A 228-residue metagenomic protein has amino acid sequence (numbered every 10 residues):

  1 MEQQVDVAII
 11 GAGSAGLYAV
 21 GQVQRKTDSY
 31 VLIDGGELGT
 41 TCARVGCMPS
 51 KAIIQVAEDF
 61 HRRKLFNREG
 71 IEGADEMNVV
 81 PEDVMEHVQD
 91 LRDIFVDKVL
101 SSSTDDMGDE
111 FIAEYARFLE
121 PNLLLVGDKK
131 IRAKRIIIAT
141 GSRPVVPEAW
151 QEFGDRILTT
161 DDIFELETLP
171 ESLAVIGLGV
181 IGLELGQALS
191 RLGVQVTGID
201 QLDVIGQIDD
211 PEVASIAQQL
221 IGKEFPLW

Functional and structural regions predicted by a protein language model:
E2-V5, G21-D28, I33-L169, L202-G206 (+2 more regions): Glycine-rich flavin
Q4-L32, G182-R191: N-terminal Rossmann-like FAD-binding beta1-loop-alpha1 element of flavoenzymes
A8, V31, A174, T197-G198 (+1 more regions): A structural signal for isolated positions on well-ordered beta-strands in alpha/beta enzyme cores
I10-G11, I33, I138, I176-G177: Conserved N-terminal Rossmann-fold NAD(P)-binding element of oxidoreductases
G13, Y115-R117, G179: Conserved acidic residues
E167-D209: Rossmann-like NAD(P)H-binding beta-loop-alpha module
